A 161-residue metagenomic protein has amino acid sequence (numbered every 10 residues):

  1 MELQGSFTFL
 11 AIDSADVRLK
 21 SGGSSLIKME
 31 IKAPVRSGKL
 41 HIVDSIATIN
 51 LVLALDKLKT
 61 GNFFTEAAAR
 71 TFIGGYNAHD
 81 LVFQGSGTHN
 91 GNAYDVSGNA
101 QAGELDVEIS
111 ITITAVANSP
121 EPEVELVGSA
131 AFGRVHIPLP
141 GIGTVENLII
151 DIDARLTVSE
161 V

Functional and structural regions predicted by a protein language model:
M1-V161: Low-complexity, acidic/polar, glycine-enriched regions of mature
